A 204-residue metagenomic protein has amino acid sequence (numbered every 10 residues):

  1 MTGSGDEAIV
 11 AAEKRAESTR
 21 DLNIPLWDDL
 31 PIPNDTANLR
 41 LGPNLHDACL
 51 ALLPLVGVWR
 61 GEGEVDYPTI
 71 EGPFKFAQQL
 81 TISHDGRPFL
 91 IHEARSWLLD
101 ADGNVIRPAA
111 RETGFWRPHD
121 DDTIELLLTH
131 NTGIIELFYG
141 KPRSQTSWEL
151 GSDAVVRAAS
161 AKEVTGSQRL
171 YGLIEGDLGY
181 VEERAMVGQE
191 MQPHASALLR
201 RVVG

Functional and structural regions predicted by a protein language model:
M1-F89, V187, M191-S196, R200-G204: Amphipathic/hydrophobic helical signal segments and adjacent flexible N-terminal regions that mediate secretion
N23-L26, R107-R111, V164: Signature of extracytoplasmic/envelope-associated structural regions
L53, S83-H84, R117, K141-P142 (+2 more regions): Well-ordered beta-strand positions
P54, W116, L178-E182: Bulky hydrophobic/aromatic packing residues
G61, T69-S160: Central antiparallel beta-sheet cores of small beta-barrel/beta-sandwich binding domains
A158-G204: Mixed-charge, glycine-accented linear interaction segment located at domain edges/termini
